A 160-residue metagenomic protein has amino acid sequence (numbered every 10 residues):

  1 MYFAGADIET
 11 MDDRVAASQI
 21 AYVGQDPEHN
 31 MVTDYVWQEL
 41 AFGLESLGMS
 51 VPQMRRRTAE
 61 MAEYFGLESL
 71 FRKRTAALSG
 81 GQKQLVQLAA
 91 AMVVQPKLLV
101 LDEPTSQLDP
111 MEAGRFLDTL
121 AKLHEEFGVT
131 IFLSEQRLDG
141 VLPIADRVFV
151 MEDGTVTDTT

Functional and structural regions predicted by a protein language model:
M1-V15: ABC ATPase NBD Q-loop/coupling interface
P52-L70: Conserved ABC ATPase "signature" region
R74-L78: Conserved ABC ATPase signature
L88: Hydrophobic anchor residue at the start of the ABC signature
Q95: Conserved catalytic motifs of ABC-family nucleotide-binding domains
L99-D102: Catalytic Walker B motif of ABC-type/P-loop ATPase nucleotide-binding domains
E135-Q136: H-loop/switch region of ABC-family ATPase nucleotide-binding domains
